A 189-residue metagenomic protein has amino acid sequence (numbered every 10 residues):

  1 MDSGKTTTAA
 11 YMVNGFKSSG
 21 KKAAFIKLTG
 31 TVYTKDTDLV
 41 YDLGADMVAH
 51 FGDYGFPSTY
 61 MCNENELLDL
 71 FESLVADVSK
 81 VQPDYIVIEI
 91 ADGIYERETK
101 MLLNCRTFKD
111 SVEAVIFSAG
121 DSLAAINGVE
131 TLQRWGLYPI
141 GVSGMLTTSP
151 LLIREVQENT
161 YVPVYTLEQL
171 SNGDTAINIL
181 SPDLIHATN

Functional and structural regions predicted by a protein language model:
M1-K17: Glycine-rich phosphate-binding P-loop
M1-S3, G30, G93-E96: Short, small-residue-enriched loops and turns at beta-alpha junctions that line or gate enzyme active sites
S18-K22, D174-N189: Charge-biased, low-complexity intrinsically disordered regions
S18-T37: Short beta-strand-centered segment that lines the nucleotide-binding/catalytic pocket of NTP-utilizing
K21, A45, L137: Short phosphate-binding/catalytic loops that engage adenosine nucleotides
L39, E64-K80, Y85, I90-I179: Conserved catalytic-core segment of NTP-binding enzymes
V40-E64: Nucleotide-state-sensitive switch-loop elements of NTP-binding domains
